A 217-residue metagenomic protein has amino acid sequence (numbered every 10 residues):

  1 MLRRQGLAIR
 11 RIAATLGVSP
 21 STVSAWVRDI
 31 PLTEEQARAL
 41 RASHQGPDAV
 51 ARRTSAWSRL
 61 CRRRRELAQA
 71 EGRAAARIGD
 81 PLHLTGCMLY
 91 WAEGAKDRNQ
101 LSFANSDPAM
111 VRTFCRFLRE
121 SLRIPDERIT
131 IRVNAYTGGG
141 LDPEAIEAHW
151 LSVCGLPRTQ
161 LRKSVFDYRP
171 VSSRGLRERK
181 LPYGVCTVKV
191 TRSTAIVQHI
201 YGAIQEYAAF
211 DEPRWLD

Functional and structural regions predicted by a protein language model:
M1-L7: Short, amphipathic alpha-helical "recognition" segments used to contact nucleic acids or chromatin
R11-A14: Short alpha-helical "recognition helix" segments of helix-turn-helix
S21-H44: Short, solvent-exposed alpha-helical "recognition" segments
A51-R112: Helix-turn-helix/homeodomain-like alpha-helical modules used for DNA recognition and transcription-factor dimerization
N105-L141: Mid-length scaffold segments of soluble, non-membrane domains
P125-T130, T137-D217: C-terminal regulatory/effector modules of DNA-binding transcriptional regulators
